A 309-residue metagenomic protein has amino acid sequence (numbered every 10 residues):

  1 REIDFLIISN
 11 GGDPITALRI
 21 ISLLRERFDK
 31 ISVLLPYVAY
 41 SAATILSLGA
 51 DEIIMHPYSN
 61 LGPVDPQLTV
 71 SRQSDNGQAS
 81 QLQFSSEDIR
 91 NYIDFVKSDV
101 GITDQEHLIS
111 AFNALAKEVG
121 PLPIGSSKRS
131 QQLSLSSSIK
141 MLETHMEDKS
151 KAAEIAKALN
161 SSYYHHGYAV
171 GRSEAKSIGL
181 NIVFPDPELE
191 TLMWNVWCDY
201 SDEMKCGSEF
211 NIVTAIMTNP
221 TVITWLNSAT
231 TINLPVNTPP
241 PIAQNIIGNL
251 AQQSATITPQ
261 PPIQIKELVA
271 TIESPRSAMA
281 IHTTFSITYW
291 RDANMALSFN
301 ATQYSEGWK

Functional and structural regions predicted by a protein language model:
I8, P36, P185-P187: Conserved beta-strand termini and adjacent loop/short-helix elements that scaffold enzyme active sites in alpha/beta
N10-V170: Conserved catalytic cores of soluble enzyme domains, especially glycine-rich substrate-binding beta-alpha loops
G125, H145-K149, N181, P185-K309: Intrinsically disordered, low-complexity segments enriched in small/flexible residues
I178: Short active-site loop/helix that positions an aromatic residue
